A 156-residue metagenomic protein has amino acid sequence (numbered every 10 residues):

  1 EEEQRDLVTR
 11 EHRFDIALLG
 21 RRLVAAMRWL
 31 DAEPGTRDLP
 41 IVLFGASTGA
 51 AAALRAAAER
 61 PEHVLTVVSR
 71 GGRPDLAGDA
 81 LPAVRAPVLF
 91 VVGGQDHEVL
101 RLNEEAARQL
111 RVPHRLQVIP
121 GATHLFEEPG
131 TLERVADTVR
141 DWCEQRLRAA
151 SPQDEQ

Functional and structural regions predicted by a protein language model:
E1-L39, L125-G130, R134-V135: Serine-hydrolase catalytic machinery in alpha/beta-hydrolase-like enzymes
P40-G45, R70: Short beta-strand immediately N-terminal to the catalytic nucleophile in serine-hydrolase-like folds
F44-A53: Gly/Ala-rich beta-loop-alpha elbow adjacent to hydrolase catalytic centers
E62-P74: A conserved short beta-strand
V84, F90-V92: Short beta-strand/loop motif that positions the catalytic acidic residue of the alpha/beta-hydrolase fold
H97-L102: Conserved alpha/beta-hydrolase "acid-adjacent" motif
Q109-L125: Catalytic histidine neighborhood in serine/cysteine hydrolases with alpha/beta-hydrolase-type architecture
A122-L125, G130-Q156: Catalytic active-site module of serine/aspartate enzymes centered on a nucleophile-bearing elbow/loop
